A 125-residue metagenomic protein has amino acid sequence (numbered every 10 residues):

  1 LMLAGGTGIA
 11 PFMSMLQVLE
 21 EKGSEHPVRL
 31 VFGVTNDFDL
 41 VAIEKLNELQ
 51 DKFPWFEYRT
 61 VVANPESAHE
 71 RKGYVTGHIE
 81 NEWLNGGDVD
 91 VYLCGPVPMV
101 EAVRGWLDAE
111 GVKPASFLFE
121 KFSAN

Functional and structural regions predicted by a protein language model:
M2-G5, Y92-C94: Active-site-adjacent beta-strand anchor residues
G6-I9, T35-D37: Short acidic/polar capping segments at secondary-structure boundaries
T7-F12, M99: Hydrophobic/small residue at the entry helix of a nucleotide-binding pocket
P11-E21: Histidine-anchored nucleotide/phosphate-binding helix
H26-N125: Reductase modules of NAD(P)H-dependent flavoproteins
